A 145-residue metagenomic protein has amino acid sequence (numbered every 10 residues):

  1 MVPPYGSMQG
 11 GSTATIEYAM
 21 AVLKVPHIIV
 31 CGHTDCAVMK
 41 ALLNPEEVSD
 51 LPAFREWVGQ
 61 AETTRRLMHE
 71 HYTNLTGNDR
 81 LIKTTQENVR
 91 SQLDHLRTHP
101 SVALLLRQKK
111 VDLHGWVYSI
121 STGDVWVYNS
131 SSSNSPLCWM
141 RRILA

Functional and structural regions predicted by a protein language model:
V2-P26, A37-A145: Divalent-metal-activated hydrolytic enzyme cores
V30: Conserved functional hotspot residues or short segments at active or partner-binding sites across diverse domains
